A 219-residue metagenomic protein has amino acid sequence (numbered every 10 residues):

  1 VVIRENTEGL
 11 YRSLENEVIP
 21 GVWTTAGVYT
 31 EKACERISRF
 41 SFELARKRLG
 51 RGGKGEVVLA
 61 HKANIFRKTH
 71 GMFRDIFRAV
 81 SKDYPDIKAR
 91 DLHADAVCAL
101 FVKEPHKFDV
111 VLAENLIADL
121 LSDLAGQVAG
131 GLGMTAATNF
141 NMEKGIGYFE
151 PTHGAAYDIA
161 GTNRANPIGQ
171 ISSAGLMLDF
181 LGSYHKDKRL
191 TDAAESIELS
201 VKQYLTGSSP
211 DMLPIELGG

Functional and structural regions predicted by a protein language model:
V1-K32: Flexible glycine-/small-residue-enriched beta->alpha junction loops that bind anionic phosphate/pyrophosphate groups
V2-E5, A60, A113-N115, E150: Short beta-strand segments
R12-N16, K68-F73, F101-E104, D123-G126: Short acidic, glycine/serine/threonine-rich loops at helix termini
E15, W23-G27, F42-G52, N64-F66 (+3 more regions): Phosphate/ribose-phosphate-bearing ligand recognition and processing surfaces, centered on ADP-ribose/NAD(+/P+) systems
E17-G21, F73-V80, A129-F140: A glycine- and small-aliphatic-rich helix-loop capping segment at beta-alpha/alpha-beta transitions that lines
P20-D95: Glycine-rich phosphate/diphosphate-binding loop of Rossmann-like nucleotide-binding domains
L49-A60, Y84-L92, Y184-S196, Y204-G219: Flexible, glycine/charged-enriched surface loops at secondary-structure junctions
L100-S209: Glycine-rich phosphate/nucleotide-binding loop
